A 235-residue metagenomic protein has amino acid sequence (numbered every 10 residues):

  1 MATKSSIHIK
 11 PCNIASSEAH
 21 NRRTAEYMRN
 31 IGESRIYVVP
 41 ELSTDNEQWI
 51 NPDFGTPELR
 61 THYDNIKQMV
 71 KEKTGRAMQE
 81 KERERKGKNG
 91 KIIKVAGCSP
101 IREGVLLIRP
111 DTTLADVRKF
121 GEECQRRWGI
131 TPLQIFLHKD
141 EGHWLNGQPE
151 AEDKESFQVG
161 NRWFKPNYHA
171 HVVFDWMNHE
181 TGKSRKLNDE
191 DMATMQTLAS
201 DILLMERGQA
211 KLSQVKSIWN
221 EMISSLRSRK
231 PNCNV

Functional and structural regions predicted by a protein language model:
M1-V235: N-terminal nicking endonuclease/strand-transfer module with a His-rich metal-binding environment and a catalytic Tyr
